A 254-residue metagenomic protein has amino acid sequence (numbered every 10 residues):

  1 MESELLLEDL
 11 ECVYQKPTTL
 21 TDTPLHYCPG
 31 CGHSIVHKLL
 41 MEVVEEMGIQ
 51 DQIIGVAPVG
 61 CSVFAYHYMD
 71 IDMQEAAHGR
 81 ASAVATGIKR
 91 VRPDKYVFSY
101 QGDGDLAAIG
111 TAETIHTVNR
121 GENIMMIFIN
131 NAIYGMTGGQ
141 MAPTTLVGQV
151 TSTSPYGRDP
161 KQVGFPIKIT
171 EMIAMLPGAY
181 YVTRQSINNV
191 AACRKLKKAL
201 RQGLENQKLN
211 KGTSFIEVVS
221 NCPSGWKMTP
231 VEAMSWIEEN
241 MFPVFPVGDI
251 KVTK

Functional and structural regions predicted by a protein language model:
M1-F98: Thiamine diphosphate
M1-V13, P17, T23, K208-K254: Flexible, low-complexity linker and terminal segments
Q15, D94, A142-L209: Conserved thiamine diphosphate
T23, I49-I53, V91-V97, N119-M125 (+3 more regions): Short coil/turn connectors at secondary-structure junctions
V59-C61, N131-I133, N189, V218-G225: Glycine-rich beta-alpha junction loops
V59-G135, K198-Q202: Thiamine diphosphate
T111-H116, M136-V150: Active-site-proximal loop->helix
